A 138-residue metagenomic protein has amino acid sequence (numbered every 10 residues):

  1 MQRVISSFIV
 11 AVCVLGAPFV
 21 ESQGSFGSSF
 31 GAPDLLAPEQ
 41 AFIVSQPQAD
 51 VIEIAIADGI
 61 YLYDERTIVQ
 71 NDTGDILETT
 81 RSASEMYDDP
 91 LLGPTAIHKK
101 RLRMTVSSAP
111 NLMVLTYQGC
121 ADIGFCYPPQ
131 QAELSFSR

Functional and structural regions predicted by a protein language model:
Q2-F8, C13-R138: Structural recognition of alpha-helix starts/caps
